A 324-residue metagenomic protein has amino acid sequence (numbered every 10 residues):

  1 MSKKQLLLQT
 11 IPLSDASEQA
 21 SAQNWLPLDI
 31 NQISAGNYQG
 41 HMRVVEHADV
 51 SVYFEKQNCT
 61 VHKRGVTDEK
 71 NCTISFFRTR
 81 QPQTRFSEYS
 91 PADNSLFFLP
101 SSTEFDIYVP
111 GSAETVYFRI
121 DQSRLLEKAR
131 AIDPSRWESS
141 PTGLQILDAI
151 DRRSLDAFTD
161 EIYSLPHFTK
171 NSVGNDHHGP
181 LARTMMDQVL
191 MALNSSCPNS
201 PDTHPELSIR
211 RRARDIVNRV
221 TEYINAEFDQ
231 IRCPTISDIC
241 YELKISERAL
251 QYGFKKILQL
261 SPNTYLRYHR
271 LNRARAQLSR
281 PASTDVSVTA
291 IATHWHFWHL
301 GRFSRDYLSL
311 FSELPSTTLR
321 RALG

Functional and structural regions predicted by a protein language model:
M1-K70, S75-F77: N-terminal low-complexity or simple alpha-helical regulatory segments that function as activation/interaction modules
S2-I33, Q81-D229, T235-S237, Y241-E247 (+4 more regions): Alpha-helical bundle regulatory/interaction domains
T67, A213, R267: Short, conserved glycine- and acidic-residue-centered signature motifs in active-site or ligand-binding loops
I216-V220, L266-L271: Generic hydrophobic, amphipathic alpha-helix propensity
L250, F254, R302-F303, Y307: Short hydrophobic/aromatic patch on the recognition helix
K255, H294-W298, L308: A short, basic/aromatic helix-end/turn motif that makes direct DNA contacts
K256-I257, S309-L310, R321: Alpha-helical DNA-recognition elements
R275: C-terminal catalytic core of tyrosine-transesterase DNA break-rejoin enzymes
